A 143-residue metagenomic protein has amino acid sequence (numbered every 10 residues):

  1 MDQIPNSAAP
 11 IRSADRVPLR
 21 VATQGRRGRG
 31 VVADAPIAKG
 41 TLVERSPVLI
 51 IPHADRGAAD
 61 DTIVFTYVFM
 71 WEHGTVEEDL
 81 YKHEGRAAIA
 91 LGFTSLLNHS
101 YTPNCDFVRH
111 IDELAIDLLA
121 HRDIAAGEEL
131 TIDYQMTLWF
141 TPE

Functional and structural regions predicted by a protein language model:
M1-E143: Conserved catalytic SET/PR domain of SAM-dependent protein methyltransferases, capturing the structural core that binds
